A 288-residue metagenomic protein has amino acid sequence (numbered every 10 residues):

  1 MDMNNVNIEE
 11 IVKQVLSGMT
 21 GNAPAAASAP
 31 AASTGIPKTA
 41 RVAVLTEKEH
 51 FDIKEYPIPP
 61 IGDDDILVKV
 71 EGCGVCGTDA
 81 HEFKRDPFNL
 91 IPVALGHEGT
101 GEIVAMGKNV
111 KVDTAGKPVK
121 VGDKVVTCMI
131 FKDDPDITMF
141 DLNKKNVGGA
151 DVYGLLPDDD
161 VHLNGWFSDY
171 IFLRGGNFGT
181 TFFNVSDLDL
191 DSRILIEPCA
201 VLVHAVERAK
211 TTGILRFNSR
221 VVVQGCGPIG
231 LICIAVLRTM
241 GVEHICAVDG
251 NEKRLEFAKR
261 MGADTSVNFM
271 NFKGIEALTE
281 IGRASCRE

Functional and structural regions predicted by a protein language model:
M1-G35: Protein-protein interaction and targeting regions used for scaffolding, dimerization, and localization
V42, E98-T100, D123-K124, Y170 (+1 more regions): Residue-level marker of beta-strand positions
P57-C73, D86-M139, N184-S186: Glycine-rich beta-strand-centered segment in the early N-terminal region that forms part of a ligand/cofactor-binding
C76, I229, K253: Conserved Rossmann-like nucleotide-cofactor binding loop
M106, P198, G225-P228: Glycine-rich Rossmann-fold phosphate-binding loop(s) that bind the pyrophosphate of adenine dinucleotide cofactors
K132-V221: NAD(P)H dinucleotide-binding glycine-rich loop of Rossmann-like/cofactor-binding domains, especially the beta1-alpha1
V201, I229, L237: Hydrophobic/small residue at the entry helix of a nucleotide-binding pocket
R220-C226, R238-R287: Adenosine-nucleotide cofactor-binding segment
